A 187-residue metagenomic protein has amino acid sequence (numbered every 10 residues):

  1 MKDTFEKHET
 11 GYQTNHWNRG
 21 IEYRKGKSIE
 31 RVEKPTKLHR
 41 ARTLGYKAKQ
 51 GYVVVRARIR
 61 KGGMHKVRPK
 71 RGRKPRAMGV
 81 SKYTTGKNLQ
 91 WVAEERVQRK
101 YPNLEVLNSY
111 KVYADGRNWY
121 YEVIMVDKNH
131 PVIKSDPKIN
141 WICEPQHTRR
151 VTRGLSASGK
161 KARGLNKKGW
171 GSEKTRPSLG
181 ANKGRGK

Functional and structural regions predicted by a protein language model:
M1-Q50, G72-K187: Low-complexity, rRNA-contacting terminal tracts
K49-K66: An N-terminal amphipathic alpha-helical segment
P69: Residues forming anionic-ligand binding surfaces in small-molecule and nucleic-acid pockets of primarily soluble enzymes
